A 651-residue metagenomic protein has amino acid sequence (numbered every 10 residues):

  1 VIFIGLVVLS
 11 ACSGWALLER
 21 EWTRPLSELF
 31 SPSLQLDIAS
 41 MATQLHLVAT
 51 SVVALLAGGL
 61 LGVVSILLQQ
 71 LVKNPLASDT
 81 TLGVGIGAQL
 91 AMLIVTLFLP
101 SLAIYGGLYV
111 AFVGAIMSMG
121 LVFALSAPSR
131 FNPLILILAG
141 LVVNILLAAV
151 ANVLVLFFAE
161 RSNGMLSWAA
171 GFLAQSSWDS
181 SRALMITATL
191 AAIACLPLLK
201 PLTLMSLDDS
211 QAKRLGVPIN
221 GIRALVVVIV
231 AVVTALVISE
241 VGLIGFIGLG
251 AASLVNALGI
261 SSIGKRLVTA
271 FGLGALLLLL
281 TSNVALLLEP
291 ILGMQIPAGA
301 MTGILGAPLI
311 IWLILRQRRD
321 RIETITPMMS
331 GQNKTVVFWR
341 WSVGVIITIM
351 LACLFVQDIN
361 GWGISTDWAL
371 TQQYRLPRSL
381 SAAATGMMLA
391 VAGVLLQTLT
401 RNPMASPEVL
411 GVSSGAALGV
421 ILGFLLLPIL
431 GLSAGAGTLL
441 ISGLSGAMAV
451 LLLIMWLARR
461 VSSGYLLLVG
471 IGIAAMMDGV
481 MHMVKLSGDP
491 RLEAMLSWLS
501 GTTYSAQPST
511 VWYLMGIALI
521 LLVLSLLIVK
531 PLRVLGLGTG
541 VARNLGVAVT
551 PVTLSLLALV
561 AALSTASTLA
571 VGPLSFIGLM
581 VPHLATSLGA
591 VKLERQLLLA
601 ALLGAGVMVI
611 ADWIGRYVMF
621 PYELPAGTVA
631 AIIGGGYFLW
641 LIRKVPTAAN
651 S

Functional and structural regions predicted by a protein language model:
V1-S651: Alpha-helical transmembrane segments in inner-membrane proteins
